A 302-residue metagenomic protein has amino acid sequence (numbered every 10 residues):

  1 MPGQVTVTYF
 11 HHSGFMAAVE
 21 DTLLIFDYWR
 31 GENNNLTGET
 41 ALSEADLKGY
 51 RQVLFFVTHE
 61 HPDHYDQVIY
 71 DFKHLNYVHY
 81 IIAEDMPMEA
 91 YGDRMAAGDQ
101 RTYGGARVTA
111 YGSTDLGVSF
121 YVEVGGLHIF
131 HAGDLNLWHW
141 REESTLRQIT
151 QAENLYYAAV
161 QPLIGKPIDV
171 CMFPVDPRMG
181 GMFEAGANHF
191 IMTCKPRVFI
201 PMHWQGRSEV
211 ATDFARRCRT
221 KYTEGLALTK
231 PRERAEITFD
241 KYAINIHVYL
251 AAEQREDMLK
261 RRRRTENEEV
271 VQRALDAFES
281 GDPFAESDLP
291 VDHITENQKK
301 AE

Functional and structural regions predicted by a protein language model:
P2-V5, A18-L24, Q100-T109, Y121-I129 (+3 more regions): Beta-strand-turn-beta hairpins that frame and shape the catalytic cleft of phosphate-ester-processing enzymes
T6-Y9, L24-D27, R107-S113, H128-D134 (+1 more regions): Active-site-proximal beta-strand elements of phosphoester/diester hydrolases
T8-F10, Y91-R101, T114-L116, E184-G281 (+2 more regions): Binuclear metal-ion centers of metallo-dependent hydrolases, dominated by the metallo-beta-lactamase
S13, E32-N33, E60-Y65, M86-A90 (+4 more regions): Active-site environment of divalent metal-dependent phosphoester hydrolases
G14-F56, Q67-D71, L135-G165: Pre-active-site segment of Zn-dependent metallo-hydrolases
I25-D27, R51-Y65, Y80-E84, F130-G133 (+3 more regions): Active-site neighborhood of phospho(di)ester-bond hydrolases with catalytic His/Asp-centered motifs
L42-R101: Active-site HxH/HxHxD metal-binding segment of metal-dependent hydrolases
T114-T193: Active-site-proximal loop/helix segments of hydrolase catalytic cores
